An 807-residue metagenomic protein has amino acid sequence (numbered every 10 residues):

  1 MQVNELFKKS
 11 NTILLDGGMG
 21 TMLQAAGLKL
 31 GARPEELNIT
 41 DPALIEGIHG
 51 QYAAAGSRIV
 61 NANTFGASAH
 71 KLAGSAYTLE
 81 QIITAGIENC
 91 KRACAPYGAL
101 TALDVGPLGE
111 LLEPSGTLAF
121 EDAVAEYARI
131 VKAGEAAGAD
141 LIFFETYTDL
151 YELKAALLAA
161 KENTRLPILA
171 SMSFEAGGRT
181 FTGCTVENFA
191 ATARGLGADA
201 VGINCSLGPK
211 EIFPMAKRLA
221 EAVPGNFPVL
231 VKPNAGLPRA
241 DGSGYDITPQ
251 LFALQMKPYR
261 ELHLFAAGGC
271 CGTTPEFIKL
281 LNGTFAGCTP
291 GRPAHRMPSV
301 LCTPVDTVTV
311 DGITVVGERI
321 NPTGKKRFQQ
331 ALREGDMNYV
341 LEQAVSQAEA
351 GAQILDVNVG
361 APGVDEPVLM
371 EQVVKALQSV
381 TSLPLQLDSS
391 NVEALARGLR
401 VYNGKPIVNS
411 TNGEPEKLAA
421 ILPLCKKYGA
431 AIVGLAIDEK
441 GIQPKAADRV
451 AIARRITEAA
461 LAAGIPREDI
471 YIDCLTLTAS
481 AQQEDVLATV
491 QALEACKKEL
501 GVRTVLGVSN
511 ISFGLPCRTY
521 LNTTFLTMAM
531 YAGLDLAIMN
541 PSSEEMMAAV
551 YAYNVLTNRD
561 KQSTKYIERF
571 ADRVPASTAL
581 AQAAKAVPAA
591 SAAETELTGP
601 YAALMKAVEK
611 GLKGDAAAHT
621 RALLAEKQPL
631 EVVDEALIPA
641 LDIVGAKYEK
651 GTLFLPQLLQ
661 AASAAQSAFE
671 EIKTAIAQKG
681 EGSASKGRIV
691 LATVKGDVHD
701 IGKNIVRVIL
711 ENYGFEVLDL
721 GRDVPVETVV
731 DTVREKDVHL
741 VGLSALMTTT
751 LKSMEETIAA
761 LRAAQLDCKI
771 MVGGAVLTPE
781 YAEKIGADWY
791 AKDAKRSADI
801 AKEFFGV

Functional and structural regions predicted by a protein language model:
M1-D473, L477-V807: Domain-level signal for soluble alpha/beta catalytic cores
